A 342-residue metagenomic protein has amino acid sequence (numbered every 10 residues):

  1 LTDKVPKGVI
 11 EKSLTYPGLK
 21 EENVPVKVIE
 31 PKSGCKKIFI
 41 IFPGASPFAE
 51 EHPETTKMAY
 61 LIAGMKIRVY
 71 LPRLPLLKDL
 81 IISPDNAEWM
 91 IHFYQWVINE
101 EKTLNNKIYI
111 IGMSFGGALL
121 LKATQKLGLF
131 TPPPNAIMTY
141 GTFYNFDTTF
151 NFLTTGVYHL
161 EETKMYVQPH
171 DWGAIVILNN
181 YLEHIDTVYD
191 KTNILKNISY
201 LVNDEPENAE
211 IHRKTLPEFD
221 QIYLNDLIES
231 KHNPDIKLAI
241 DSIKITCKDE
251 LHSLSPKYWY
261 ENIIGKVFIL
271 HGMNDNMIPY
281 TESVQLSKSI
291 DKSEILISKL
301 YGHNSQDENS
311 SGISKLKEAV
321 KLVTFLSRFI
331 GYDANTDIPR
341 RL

Functional and structural regions predicted by a protein language model:
L1-G34: N-terminal cap/lid segment of alpha/beta-hydrolase-fold proteins
E30-M65, L71-L74: Short, surface-exposed "cap/lid" segments of acyl-processing enzymes
E51-H52, T56-M58, P72-Y109, L119 (+1 more regions): Catalytic nucleophile-loop/oxyanion-hole region of alpha/beta-hydrolase and closely related hydrolase-like folds
P75-L77, S298-G312: Histidine-bearing beta->alpha loop at or near hydrolase active sites
A123-E218: Alpha/beta-hydrolase-fold enzymes
H252, N276-E282: Conserved alpha/beta-hydrolase "acid-adjacent" motif
I263, I269-H271, D275: Short beta-strand/loop motif that positions the catalytic acidic residue of the alpha/beta-hydrolase fold
N309-L342: Catalytic active-site module of serine/aspartate enzymes centered on a nucleophile-bearing elbow/loop
